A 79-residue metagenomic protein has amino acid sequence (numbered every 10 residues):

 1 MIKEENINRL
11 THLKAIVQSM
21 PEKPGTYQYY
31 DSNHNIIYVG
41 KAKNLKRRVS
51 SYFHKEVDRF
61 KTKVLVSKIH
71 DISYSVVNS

Functional and structural regions predicted by a protein language model:
M1-S79: Acidic, glycine-enriched active-site microenvironments
